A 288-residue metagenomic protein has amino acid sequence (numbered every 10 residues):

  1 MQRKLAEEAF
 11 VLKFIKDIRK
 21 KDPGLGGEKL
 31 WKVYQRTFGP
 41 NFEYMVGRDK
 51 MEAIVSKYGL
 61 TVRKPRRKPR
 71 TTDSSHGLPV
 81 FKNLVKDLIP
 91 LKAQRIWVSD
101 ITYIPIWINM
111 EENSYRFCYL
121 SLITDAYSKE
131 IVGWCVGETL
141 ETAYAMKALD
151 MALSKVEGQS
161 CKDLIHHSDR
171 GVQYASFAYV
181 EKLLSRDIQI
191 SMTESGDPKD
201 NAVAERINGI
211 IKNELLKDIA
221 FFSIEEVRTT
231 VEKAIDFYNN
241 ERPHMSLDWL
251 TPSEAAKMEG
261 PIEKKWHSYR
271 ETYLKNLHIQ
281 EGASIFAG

Functional and structural regions predicted by a protein language model:
M1-A93, D197, P252-I262: Basic, flexible linker segments flanking DNA-binding modules in nucleic acid-interacting mobile-element proteins
R3, T71-S74, S168-R170, S176-E181 (+3 more regions): RNase H-like two-metal-ion nuclease catalytic core shared by retroviral integrases and related mobile-element nucleases
L12, K16, A143-M146, D150 (+1 more regions): Amphipathic, non-transmembrane alpha-helical secondary structure
I15, L30, M51, V85 (+11 more regions): Mobile genetic element proteins and their domesticated derivatives, centered on retroelements and DNA transposons
P40, D49-L122, K147, M151 (+3 more regions): Mobile-element integrase/transposase regions, centering on the N-terminal DNA-binding/Zn-coordinating module
D125, V136-E141: A short acidic/small-residue loop/turn micro-motif
S128-W134, S191-T193, K217-D218: Short small-residue beta-strand/loop micro-motif enriched in glycine and branched aliphatics
L184-I188, I210-G288: C-terminal domain-tail junction helix/linker
